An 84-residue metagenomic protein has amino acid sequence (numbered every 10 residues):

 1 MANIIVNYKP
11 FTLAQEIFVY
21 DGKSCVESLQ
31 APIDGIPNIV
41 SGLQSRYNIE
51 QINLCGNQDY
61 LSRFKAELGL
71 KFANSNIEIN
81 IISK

Functional and structural regions predicted by a protein language model:
M1, S83-K84: Short intrinsically disordered terminal tails
M1-V19: Gly/Thr-rich phosphate-binding beta-strand-loop-beta motif of the actin/hexokinase/Hsp70
F18-Y20, L43, C55: Core beta-strand residues in small-molecule sensory/regulatory alpha/beta domains
S24-D34, N53: A short, exposed loop/beta-hairpin motif centered on an aromatic-Gly-Thr core
D34-E50: Short, basic/hydrophobic alpha-helical segments
I49-N57: Short glycine-rich phosphate-binding loop at a beta-alpha junction
Y60-S75: Short, aromatic/basic amphipathic alpha-helical patches
N76-S83: Charged, structured surface patches that assemble and position nucleic-acid processing machinery
